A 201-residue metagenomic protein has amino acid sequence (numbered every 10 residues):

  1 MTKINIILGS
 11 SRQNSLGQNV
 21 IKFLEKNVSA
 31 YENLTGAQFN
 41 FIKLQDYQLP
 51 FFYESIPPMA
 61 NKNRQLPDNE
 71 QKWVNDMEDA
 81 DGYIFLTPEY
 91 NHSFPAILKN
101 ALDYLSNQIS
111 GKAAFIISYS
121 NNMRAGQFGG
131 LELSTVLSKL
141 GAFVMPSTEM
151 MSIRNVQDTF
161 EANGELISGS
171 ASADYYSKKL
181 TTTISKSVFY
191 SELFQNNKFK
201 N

Functional and structural regions predicted by a protein language model:
M1-T87, H92-N100, I167-N201: N-terminal beta1-alpha1-beta2 submodule of the flavodoxin-like/Rossmannoid cofactor-binding fold
A37, G111-K112: Short acidic capping loops at alpha-helix termini that bridge into adjacent secondary structure
N40-E54, A142-E165: Mobile beta-alpha loop/short-helix "lid" or hinge segments that flank ligand
P95-G111: Rossmann-fold NAD(P) dinucleotide-binding segment
A113-Q157: Short, glycine-/small-residue-rich phosphate/pyrophosphate-handling segment
S120-M123, V156-S172: Phosphate-binding/catalytic loops
